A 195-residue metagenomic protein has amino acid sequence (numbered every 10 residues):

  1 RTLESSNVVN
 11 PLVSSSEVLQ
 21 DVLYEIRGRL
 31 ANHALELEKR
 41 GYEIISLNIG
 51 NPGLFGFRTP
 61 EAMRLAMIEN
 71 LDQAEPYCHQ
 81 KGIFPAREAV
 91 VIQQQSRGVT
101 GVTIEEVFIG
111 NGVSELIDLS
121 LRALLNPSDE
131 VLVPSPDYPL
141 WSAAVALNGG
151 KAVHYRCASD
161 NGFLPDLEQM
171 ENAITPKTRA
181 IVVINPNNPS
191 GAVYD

Functional and structural regions predicted by a protein language model:
R1-N10: Eukaryotic N-terminal low-complexity, Ser/Thr- and Lys/Arg-rich leader segments that predominantly function as
S5, S46-I49, V183-N185: Intrinsically disordered, low-complexity peptide-like regions
V9-S16, Q20-G112, L119: N-terminal small-domain helix-loop-helix segment of the aminotransferase-like
A74-D195: Conserved core of the PLP fold type I
